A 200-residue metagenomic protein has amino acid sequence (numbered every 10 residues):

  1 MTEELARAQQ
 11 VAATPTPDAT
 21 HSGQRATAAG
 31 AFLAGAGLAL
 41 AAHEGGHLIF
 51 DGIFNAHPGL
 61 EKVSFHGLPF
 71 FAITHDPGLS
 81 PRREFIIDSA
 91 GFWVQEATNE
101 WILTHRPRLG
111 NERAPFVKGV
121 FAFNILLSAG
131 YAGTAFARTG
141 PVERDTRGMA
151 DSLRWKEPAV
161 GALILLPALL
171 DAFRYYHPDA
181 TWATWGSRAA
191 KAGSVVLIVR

Functional and structural regions predicted by a protein language model:
M1-K118, E143, V199-R200: N-terminal targeting leaders of membrane proteins
Q10, F121, K191-S194: Sequence-pattern detector for short linear motifs and compositional/periodic biases rather than a specific fold
H21, P81, N111-F121, D151-R154 (+2 more regions): Membrane-water interface of alpha-helical transmembrane segments
A31-A34, L126, G193-V196: Short, glycine/alanine-rich hydrophobic alpha-helices that insert into or span membranes
D88-F92, F123-I125, L165: Active-site-proximal beta-strand/loop segments in catalytic clefts of secreted hydrolases
P115-A135: Long, well-structured alpha-helical subdomains associated with metal-dependent extracellular/ecto-lumenal hydrolases
A129-R200: C-terminal membrane-associated helical module and adjoining short loops/tails
